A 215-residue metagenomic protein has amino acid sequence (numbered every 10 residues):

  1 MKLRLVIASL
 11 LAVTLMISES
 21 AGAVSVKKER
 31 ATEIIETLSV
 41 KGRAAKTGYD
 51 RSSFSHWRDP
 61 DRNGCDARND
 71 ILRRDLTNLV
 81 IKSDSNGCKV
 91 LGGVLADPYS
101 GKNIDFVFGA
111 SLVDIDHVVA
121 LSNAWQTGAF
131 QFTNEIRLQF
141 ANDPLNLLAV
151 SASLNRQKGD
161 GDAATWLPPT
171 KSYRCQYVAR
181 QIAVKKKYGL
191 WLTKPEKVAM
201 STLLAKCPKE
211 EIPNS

Functional and structural regions predicted by a protein language model:
M1-I7: Bacterial N-terminal signal peptides that target proteins for export
L3, V24-E29, P144, G159: Flexible coil/loop and intrinsically disordered segments
A8-M16: Bacterial N-terminal signal peptides
G22-C65, K194-E196, K209-S215: N-terminal module-boundary/linker segments of secreted carbohydrate-active enzymes
T37, T77, R180-Q181: Post-signal/leader-peptide non-cytosolic segments of secretory proteins
A45-V113, V118-V119: Secreted/periplasmic proteins that engage bacterial cell-wall peptidoglycan
P98-S215: Domain-level detector of nuclease and nuclease-like folds in predominantly extracellular/periplasmic contexts
